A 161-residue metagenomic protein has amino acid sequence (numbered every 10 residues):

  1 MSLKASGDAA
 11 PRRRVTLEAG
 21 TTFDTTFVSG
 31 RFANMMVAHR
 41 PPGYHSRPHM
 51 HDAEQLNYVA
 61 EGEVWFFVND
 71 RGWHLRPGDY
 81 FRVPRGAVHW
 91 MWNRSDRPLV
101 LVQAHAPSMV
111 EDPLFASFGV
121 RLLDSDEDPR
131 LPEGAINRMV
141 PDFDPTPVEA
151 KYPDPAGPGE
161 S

Functional and structural regions predicted by a protein language model:
M1-A33, R47, S117-S161: A short, N-terminal "cap"/entry segment at the start of jelly-roll beta-barrel domains of the cupin/DSBH fold
T25-F27, V37-A38, H45-H51, W92-R94: Short histidine-centered beta-strand/loop micro-motifs that create catalytic or ligand/metal-coordination sites
A38-P41, M50-V68, A104-A106: Short, conserved beta-strand element in jelly-roll/cupin
P48, F66-F67, V83, H89-S95 (+1 more regions): Short beta-strand His + acidic residue motifs that chelate non-heme Fe in jelly-roll/DSBH and cupin folds
L56, E63-W65, G72, V88 (+1 more regions): Structural motif
D70-G86: Short acidic-glycine-tyrosine-enriched beta hairpin
R82, D96-F115: A short hydrophobic beta-strand segment most commonly corresponding to one strand of the jelly-roll/cupin
